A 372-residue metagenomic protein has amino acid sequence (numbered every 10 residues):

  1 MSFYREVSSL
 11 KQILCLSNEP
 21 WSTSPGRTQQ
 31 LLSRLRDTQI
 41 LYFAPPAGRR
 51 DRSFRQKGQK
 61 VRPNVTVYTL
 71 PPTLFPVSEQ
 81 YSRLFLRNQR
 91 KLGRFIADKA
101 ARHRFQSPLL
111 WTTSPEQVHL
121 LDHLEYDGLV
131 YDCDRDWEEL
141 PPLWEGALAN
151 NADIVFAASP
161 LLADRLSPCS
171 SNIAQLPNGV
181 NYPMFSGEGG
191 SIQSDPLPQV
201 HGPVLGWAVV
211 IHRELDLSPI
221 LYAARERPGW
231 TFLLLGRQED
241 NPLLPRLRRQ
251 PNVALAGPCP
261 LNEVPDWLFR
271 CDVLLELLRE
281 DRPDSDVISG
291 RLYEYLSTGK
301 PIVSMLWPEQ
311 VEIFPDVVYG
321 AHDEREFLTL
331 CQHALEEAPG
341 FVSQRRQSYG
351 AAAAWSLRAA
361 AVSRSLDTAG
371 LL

Functional and structural regions predicted by a protein language model:
S22-G26, L215, N262, W267 (+2 more regions): Nucleotide-sugar-dependent
A97-D98, D136-A157, L162-L166: Membrane-proximal helix-turn-helix segments that form the acceptor-binding/catalytic region of lipid-linked
L161, G179, E188: Carbohydrate-associated surface elements
P196-L215, I220-A224, L235: Conserved donor-binding/catalytic core segment of Leloir-type glycosyltransferases
F232-P242: Glycosyltransferase donor-sugar binding loop
P242-D266: Nucleotide-activated donor-binding/catalytic signature segment of Leloir-type glycosyltransferases, i.e., the conserved
V317-R325, H333-P339: Conserved acidic donor-binding segment of nucleotide-sugar-dependent glycosyltransferases
P339-L372: A charged, aromatic-enriched C-terminal amphipathic alpha-helix characteristic of glycosyltransferases across folds
